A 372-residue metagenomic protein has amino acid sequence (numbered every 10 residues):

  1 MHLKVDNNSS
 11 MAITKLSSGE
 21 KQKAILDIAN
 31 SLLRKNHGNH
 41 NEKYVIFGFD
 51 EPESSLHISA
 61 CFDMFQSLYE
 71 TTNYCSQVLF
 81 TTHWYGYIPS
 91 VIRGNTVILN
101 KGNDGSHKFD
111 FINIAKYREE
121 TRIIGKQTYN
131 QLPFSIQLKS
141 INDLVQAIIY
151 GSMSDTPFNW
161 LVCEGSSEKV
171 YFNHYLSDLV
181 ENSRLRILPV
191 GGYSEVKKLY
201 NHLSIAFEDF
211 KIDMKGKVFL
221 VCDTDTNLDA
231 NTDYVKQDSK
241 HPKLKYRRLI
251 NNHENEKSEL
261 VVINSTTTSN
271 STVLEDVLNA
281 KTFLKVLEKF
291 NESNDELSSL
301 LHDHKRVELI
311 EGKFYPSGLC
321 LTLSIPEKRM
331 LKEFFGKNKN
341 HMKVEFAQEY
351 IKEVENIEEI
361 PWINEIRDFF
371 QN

Functional and structural regions predicted by a protein language model:
M1-I46: Extended helical coiled-coil dimerization/tether regions that scaffold and oligomerize large DNA-maintenance assemblies
K43-V45, N73-L79, K217: Loop/turn-to-beta-strand initiation segments
D50-P52: Walker B catalytic acidic pair
S54-I58, S90: Conserved D-loop-proximal element of ABC-family nucleotide-binding domains
D63-L68: Conserved hydrophobic alpha-helix in the ABC-type ATPase nucleotide-binding domain
T81-H83: H-loop/switch region of ABC-family ATPase nucleotide-binding domains
G86-F219, T226: RecA-like P-loop NTPase motor core
V221-K339: Activity-critical C-terminal alpha-helical subdomain
